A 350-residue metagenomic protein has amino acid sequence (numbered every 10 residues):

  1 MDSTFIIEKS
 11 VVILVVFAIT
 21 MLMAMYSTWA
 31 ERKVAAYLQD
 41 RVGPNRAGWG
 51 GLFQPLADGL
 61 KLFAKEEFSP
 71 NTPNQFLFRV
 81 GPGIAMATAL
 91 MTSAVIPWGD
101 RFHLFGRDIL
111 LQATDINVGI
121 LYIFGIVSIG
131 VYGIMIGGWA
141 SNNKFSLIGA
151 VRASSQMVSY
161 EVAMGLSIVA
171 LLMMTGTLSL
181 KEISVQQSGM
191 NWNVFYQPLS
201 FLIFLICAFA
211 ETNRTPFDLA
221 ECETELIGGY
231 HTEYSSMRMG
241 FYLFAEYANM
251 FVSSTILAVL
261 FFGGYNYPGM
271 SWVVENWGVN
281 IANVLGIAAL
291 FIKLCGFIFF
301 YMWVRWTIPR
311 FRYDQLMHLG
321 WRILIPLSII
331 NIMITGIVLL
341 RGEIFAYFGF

Functional and structural regions predicted by a protein language model:
M1-F350: Selective transmembrane helix interface/packing segments
